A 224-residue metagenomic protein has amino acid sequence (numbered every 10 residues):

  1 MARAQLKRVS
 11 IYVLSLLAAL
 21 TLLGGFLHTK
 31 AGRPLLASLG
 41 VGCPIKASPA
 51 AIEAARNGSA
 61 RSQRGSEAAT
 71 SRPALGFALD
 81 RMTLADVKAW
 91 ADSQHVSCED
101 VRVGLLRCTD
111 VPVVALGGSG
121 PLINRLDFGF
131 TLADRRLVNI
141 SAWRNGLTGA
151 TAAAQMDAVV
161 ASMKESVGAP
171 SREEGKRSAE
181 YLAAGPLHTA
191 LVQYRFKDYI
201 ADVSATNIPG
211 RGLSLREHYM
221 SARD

Functional and structural regions predicted by a protein language model:
A2-Y12, L16-L106, N139-D224: Non-cytosolic coordination micro-motifs
V113-V114: Extended, solvent-exposed functional surface patches
S119-R125: Amphipathic hydrophobic-ligand
L126-T131, V203-A205: Hydrophobic/aromatic beta-strand elements that line small-molecule binding cavities or substrate pockets in beta-rich
